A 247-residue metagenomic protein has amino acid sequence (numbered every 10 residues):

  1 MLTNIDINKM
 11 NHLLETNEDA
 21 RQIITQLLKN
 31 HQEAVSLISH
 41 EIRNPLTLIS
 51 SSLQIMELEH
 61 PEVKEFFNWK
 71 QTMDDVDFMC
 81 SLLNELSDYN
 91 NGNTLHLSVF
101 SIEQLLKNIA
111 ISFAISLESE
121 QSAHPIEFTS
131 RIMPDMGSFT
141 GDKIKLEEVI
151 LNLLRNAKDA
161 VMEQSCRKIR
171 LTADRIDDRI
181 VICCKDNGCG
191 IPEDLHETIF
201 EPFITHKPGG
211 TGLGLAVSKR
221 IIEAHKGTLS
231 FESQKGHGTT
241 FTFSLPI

Functional and structural regions predicted by a protein language model:
E15-S39, S50: Conserved HAMP-HisKA connector
S52, F66-E120: Conserved DHp (HisKA) dimerization/phosphotransfer helix of two-component histidine kinases, i.e., the long coiled-coil
I109, A123-G137: Conserved catalytic submotifs in the C-terminal HATPase_c
C166-D178: Short beta-strand/loop element within the Bergerat-fold HATPase_c
I191-P202: Short conserved segment of the HATPase_c
G214, S218: Short alpha-helical Gxxx[C/S/T] motif in the catalytic ATP-binding
